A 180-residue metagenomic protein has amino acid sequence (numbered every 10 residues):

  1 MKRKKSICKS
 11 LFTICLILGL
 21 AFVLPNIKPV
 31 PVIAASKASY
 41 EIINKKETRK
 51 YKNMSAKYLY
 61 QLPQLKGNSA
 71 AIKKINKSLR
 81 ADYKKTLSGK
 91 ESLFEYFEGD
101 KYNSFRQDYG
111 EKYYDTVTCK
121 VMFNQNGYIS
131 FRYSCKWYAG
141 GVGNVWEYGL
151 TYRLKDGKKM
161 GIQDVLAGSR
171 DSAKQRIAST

Functional and structural regions predicted by a protein language model:
K2-C15: Bacterial N-terminal signal peptides that target proteins for export
I7-S10, I27-T180: Compositionally biased intrinsically disordered regions enriched in Thr/Gly
L18-V30: C-terminal segment of classical bacterial N-terminal signal peptides
